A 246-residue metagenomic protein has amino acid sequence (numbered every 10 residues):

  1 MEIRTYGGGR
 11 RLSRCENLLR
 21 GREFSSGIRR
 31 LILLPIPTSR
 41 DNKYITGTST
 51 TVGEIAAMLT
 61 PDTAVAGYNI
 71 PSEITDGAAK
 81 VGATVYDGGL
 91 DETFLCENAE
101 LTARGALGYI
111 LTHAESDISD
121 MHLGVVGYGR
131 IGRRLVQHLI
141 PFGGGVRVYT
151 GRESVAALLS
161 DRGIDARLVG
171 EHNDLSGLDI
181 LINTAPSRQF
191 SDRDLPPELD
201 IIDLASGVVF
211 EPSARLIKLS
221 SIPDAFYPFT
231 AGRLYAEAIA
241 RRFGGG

Functional and structural regions predicted by a protein language model:
M1-R20, S119-I140: Glycine-rich adenosine-cofactor-binding loop
E2, E23-I28, A64, H122 (+1 more regions): Residues at the starts of beta-strands that form the adenosine-phosphate
Y6-G8, S13, G21-S26, F142-R162: NAD(P)-binding Rossmann-fold cofactor-contacting core
C15-R30, D165-H172: A short, well-structured beta->alpha microelement
L33-S119, A238-A240, G245: Glycine/serine-rich phosphate-binding loop and adjoining beta1-alpha1 elements at the start of nucleotide-handling
P37-D41, T50-A64, L159-Y227: Rossmann-like adenosine-cofactor binding region
N69-G88, D200-G244: Rossmann-fold NAD(P)-binding glycine/threonine-rich loop
R130, H138, T150-V155, T184-Q189: Active-site rim beta-loop-alpha module in soluble metabolic enzymes
